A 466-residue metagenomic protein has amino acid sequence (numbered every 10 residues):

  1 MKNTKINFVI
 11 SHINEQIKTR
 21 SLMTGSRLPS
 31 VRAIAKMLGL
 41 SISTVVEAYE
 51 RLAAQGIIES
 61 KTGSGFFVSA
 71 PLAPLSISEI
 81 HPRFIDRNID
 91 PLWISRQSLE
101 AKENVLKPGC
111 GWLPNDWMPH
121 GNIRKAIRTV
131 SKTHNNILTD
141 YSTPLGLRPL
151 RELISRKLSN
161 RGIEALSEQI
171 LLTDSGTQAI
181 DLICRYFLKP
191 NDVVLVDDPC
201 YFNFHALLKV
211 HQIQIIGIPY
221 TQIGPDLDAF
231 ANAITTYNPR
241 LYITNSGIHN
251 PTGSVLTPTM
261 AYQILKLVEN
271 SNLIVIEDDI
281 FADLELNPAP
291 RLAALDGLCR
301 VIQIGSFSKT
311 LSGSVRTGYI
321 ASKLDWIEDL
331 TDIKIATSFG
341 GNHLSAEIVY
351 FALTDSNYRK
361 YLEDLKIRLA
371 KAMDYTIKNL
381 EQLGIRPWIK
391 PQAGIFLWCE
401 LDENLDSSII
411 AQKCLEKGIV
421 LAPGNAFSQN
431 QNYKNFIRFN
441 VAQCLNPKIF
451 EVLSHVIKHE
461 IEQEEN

Functional and structural regions predicted by a protein language model:
M1-R128, I335-G341, K371, Y375 (+4 more regions): N-terminal basic, amphipathic alpha-helical segments
E59-K61, A165, L421-A422: Short beta-strand "wing" residues that participate in macromolecule-binding interfaces
I123, G297-I367, E462-E464: Conserved core segment of the aminotransferase class I/II
I137-S271, D283-L295, E462-E465: Conserved core of the PLP fold type I
I367-I377, P387-E400, L415: Conserved glycine-rich beta-strand-loop-beta hairpin in the small C-terminal domain of fold type I
E400-R438, E451: Conserved C-terminal alpha-helix-loop-beta "cap" of PLP-dependent enzymes that closes/shapes the active-site mouth
